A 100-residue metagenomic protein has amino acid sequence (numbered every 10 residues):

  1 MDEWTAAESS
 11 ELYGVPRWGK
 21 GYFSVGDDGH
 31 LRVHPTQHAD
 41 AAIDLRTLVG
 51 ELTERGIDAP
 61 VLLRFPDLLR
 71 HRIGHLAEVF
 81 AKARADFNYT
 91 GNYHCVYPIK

Functional and structural regions predicted by a protein language model:
M1-I99: A charged N-terminal "starter" segment
